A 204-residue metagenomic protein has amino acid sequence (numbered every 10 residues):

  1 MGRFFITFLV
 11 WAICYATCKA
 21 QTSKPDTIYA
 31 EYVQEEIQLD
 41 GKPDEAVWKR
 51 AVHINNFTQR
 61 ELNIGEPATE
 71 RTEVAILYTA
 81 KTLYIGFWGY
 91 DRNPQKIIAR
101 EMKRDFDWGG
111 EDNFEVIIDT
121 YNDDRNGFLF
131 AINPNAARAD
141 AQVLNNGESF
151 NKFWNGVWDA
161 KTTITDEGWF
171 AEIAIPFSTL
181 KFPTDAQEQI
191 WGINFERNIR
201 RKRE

Functional and structural regions predicted by a protein language model:
M1-P25: Bacterial Sec-dependent N-terminal signal peptides
C18-E204: Structural preference for beta-rich elements and adjacent junctions enriched in aromatics
